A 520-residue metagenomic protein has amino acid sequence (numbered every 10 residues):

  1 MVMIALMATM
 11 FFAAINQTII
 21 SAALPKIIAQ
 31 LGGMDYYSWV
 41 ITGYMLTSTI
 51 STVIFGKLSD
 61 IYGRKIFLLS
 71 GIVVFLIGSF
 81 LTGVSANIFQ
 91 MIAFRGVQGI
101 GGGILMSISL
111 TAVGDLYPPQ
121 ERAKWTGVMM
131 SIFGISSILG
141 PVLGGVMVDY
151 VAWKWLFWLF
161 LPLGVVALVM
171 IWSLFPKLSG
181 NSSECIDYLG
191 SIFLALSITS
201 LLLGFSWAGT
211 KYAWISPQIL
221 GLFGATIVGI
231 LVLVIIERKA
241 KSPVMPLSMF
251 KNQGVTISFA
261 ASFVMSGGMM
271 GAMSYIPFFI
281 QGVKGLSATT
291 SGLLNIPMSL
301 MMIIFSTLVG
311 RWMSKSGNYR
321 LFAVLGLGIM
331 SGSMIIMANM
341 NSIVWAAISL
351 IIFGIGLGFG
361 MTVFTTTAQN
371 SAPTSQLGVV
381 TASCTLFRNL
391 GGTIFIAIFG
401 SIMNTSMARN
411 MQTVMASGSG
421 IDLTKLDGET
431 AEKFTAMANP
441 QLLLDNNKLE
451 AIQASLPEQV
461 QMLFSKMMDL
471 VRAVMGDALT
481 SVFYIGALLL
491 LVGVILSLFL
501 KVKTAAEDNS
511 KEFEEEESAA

Functional and structural regions predicted by a protein language model:
M1, V232, E432-A520: Transmembrane-helix exit segments and adjacent C-terminal regions of multi-pass membrane proteins
V2-T47, S51-T52, Q90, I132 (+5 more regions): Transmembrane core module of solute transporters
T9, L68-V74, G78, F94 (+10 more regions): Residue-level signature of the transmembrane alpha-helical cores of Major Facilitator Superfamily-type secondary
I27-I28, L58-S59, L143-V151, F205 (+4 more regions): Interfacial helix-cap and linker-helix signal at transmembrane-aqueous boundaries of multi-pass secondary transporters
T52-G190, L203, W207: Helix-loop-helix hairpins in multi-pass membrane proteins, especially solute transporters
V74-L81, L163-M170, V228-V232, I304 (+2 more regions): Transmembrane-helix signature of multi-pass solute transporters
T126, L139, A346-F434, F483 (+1 more regions): Small-residue-rich alpha-helical segments with characteristic i,i+4
L161-S179, A195-W207, A225-K239, G493-K501: C-terminal membrane-cytosol helix-exit motif in multi-pass small-molecule transporters
